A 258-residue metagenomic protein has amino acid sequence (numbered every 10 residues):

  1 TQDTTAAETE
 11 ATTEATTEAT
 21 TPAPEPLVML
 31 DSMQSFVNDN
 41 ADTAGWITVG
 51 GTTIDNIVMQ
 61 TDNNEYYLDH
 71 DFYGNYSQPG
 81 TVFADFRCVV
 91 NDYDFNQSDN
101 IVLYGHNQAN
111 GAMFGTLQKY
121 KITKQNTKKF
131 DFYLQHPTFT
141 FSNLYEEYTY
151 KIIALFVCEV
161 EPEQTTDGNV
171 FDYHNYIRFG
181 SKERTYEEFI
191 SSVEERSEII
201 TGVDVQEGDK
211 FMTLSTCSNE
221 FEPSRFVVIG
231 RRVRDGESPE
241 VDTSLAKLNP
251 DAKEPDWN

Functional and structural regions predicted by a protein language model:
T1-N258: Solvent-exposed, non-transmembrane regions of membrane-associated and secreted proteins
